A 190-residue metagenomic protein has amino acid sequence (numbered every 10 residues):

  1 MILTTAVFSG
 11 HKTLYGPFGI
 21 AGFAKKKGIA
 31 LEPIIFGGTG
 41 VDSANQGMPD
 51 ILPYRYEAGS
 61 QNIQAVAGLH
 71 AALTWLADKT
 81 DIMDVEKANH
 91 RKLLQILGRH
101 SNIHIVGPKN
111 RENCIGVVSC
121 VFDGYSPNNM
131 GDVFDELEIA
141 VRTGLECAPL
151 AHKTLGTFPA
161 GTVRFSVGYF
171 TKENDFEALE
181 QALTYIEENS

Functional and structural regions predicted by a protein language model:
M1-S190: Pyridoxal 5′-phosphate
